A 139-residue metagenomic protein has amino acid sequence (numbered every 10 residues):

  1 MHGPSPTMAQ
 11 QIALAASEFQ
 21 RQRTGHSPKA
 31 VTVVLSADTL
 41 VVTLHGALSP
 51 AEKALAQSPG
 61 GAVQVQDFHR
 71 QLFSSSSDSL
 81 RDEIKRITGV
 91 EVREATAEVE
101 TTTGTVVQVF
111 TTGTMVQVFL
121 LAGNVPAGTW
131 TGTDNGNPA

Functional and structural regions predicted by a protein language model:
M1-A139: Interaction-mediating elements
